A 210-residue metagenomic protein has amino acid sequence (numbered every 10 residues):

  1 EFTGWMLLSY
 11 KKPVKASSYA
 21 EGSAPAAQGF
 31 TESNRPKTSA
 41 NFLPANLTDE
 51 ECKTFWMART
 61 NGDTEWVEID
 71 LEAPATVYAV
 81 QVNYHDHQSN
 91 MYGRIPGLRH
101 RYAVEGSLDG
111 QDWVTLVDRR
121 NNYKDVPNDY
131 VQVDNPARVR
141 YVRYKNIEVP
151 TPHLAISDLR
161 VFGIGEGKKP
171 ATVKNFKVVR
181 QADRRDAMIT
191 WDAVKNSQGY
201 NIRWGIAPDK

Functional and structural regions predicted by a protein language model:
E1-K12, S18-E21, K37, F42-V117 (+4 more regions): Aromatic, loop-rich ligand-recognition surfaces of beta-strand-rich domains
E21-E32: Short, tryptophan-glycine- and acidic/Ser/Thr-enriched carbohydrate-recognition patches
N122: Surface loop/turn signatures of beta-propeller and other carbohydrate-active proteins
I202-P208: Conserved, compact domain cores that house catalytic/ligand-binding motifs in diverse enzymes and effector modules
